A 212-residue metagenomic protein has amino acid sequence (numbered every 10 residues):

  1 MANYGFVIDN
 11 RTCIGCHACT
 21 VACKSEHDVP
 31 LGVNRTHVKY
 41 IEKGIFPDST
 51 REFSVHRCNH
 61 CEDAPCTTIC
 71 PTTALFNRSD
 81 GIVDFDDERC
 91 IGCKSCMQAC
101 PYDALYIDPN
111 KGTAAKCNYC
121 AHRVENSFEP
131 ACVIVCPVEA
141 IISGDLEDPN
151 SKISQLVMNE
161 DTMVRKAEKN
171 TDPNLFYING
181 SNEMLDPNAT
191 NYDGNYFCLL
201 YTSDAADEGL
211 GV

Functional and structural regions predicted by a protein language model:
N3-D9, S25, V33-C58, A74 (+1 more regions): Sequence context of c-type cytochrome heme-c attachment sites
N10, A18-K39, D63-R89, S95-G112 (+2 more regions): Iron-sulfur cluster-binding cysteine motifs and their immediate structural context in ferredoxin-like electron-transfer
I45-C61, M97-A104, H122-I134, E160-G180: Short Fe-S-cluster ligation motifs
C66-T67, L175-F197: Short flanking/linker segments adjacent to small metal-binding domains or redox-active Cys/His motifs
D84, I91, Y192-G194, L199-L200: Flexible coil/turn and secondary-structure edge motifs
G112-A121: Solvent-exposed, charged amphipathic helical/linker segments at domain boundaries
E139, S154, D161-M163: Replace "small metal-dependent catalytic modules" with "small catalytic or cofactor-binding modules
Y201-A206: Conserved small/polar residues in nucleotide/adenosyl-binding loops
